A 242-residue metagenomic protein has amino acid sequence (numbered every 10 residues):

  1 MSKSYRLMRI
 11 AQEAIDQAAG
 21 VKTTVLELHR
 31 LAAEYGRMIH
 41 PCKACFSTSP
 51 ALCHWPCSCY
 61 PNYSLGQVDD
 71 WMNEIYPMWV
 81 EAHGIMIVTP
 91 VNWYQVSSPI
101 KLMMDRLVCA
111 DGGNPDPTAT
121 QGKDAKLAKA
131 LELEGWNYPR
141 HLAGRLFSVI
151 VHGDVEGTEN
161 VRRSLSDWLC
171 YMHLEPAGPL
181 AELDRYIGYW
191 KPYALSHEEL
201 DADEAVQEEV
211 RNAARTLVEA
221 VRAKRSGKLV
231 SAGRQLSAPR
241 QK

Functional and structural regions predicted by a protein language model:
M1-A119, K126, H197-K242: N-terminal beta1-alpha1-beta2 submodule of the flavodoxin-like/Rossmannoid cofactor-binding fold
G20-E27, E175-D184: Short beta-strand elements in bilobed, periplasmic/extracellular small-molecule ligand-binding domains
A33-Y35, G157, Y186: Generic structural signal for helix capping and beta-alpha/helix-loop junctions
V80-H83, P139-A143, W190-K191: Short amphipathic alpha-helical segments, especially helix-boundary/capping motifs
S98-P99, P115-E182: Short, glycine-/small-residue-rich phosphate/pyrophosphate-handling segment
L146-I150, K191-E199: Short, local alpha-helical segments
L183-Y189, Y193, R211: A conserved mid-domain beta-alpha-beta active-site/ligand-binding segment of alpha/beta enzyme cores
